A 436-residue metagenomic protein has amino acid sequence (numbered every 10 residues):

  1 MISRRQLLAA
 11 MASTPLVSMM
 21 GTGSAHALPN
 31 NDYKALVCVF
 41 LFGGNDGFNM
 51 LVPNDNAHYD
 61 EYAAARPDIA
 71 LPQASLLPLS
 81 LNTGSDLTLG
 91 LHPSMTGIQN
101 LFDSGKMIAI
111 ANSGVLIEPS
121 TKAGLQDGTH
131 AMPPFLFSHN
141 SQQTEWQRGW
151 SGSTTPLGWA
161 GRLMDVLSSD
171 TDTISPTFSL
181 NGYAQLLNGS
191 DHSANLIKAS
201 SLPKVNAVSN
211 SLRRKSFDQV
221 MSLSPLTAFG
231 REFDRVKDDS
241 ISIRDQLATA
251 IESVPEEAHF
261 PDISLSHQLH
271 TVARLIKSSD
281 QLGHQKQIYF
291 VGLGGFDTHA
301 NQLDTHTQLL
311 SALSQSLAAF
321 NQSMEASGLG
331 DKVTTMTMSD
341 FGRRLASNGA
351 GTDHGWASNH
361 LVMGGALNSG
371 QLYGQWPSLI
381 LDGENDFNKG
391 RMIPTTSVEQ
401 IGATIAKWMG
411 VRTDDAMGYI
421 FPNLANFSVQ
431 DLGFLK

Functional and structural regions predicted by a protein language model:
I2-A326, Q371-K436: Feature for exported/extracytoplasmic and membrane-associated proteins, marking the mature portion
K286-I288, G330, M338, G355-S358 (+1 more regions): Active-site lining segments that contact anionic ligands and/or coordinate catalytic metals
S323-G349: Metal-dependent active-site segment of extracytoplasmic phospho-/sulfohydrolases and closely related
S339-L372: Histidine-centered active-site microenvironments of extracellular/periplasmic hydrolases and transferases
